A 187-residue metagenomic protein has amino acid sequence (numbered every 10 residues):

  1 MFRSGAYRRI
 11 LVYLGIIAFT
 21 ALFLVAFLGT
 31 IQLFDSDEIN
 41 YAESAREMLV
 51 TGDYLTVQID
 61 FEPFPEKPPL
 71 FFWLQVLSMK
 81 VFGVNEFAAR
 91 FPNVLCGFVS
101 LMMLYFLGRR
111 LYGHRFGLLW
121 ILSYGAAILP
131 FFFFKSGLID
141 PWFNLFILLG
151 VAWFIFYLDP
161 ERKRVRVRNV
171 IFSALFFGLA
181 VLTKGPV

Functional and structural regions predicted by a protein language model:
M1-V187: Membrane-integral, polyisoprenol-dependent glycosyltransferases of the GT-C/oligosaccharyltransferase superfamily
